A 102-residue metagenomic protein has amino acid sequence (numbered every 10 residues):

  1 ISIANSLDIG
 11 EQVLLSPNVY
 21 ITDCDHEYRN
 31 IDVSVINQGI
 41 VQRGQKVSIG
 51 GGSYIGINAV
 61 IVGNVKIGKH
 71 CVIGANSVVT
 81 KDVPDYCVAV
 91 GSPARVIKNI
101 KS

Functional and structural regions predicted by a protein language model:
I1-V65, S92, I100-K101: Flexible, glycine/small-residue-enriched loop-and-beta-strand segment within the central core of proteins
I61-A94: C-terminal/domain-terminus segments
D85, K101-S102: Short amphipathic alpha-helical segments
